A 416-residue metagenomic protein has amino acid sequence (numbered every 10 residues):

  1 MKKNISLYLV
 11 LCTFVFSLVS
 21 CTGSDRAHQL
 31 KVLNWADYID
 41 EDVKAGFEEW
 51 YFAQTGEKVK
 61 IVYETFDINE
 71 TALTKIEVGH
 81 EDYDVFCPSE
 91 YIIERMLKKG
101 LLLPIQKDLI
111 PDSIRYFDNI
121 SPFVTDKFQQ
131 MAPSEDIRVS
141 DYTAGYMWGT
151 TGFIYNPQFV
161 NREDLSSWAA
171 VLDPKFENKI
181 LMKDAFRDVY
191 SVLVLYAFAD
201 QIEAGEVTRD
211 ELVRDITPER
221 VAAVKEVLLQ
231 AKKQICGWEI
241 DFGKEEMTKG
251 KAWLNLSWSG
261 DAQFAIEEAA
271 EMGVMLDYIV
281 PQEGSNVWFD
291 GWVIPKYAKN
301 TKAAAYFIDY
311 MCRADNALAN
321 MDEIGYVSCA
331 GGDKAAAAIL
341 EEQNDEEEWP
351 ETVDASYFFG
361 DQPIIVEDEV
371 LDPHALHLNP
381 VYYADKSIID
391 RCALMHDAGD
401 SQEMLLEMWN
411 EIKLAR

Functional and structural regions predicted by a protein language model:
S17-S20: C-terminal motif of bacterial Sec signal peptides marking the signal peptidase cleavage site
G23-K99: Early extracytoplasmic/lumenal segment of secretory-pathway proteins
K58, V62-E64, E70-L73, E90 (+2 more regions): Hinge/lid segment of periplasmic solute-binding proteins
L97-I105, R138-S140, A265-V280, N344-E351: Ligand-binding "clamshell"
D112-Y116, A222-Q230, M272-V293: Periplasmic-binding protein-like
K179-M182, V189-L193, I202-D277: Ligand-binding pocket segment of bilobal, Venus flytrap-like solute-binding proteins
P295-Y382: Mature extracytoplasmic/periplasmic domains
I365-R416: Conserved C-terminal helix/tail region of periplasmic/extracytoplasmic solute-binding proteins
